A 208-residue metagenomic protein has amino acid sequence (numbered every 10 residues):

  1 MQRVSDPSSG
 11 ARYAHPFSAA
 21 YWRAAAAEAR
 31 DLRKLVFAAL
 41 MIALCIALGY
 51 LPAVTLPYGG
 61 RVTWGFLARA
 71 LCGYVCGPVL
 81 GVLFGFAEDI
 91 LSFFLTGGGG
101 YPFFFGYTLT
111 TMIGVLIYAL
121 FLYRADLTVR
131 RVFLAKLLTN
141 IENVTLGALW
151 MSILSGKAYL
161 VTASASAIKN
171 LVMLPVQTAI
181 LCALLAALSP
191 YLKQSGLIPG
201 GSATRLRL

Functional and structural regions predicted by a protein language model:
Q2-C72, V79-L80, P199: Hydrophobic transmembrane alpha-helices
R3-R23, F105-N143: Alpha-helical transmembrane segments and their immediate juxtamembrane flanks in integral membrane proteins
S5, S9-Y13, F17-A24, V82-G85 (+4 more regions): Noncatalytic linker/hinge segments flanking ATPase motor cores
P16-A20, I42-L48, W64-F66, I90-L95 (+3 more regions): Short amphipathic alpha-helical segments, especially helix-boundary/capping motifs
F37-C45, R69, G73, F84 (+11 more regions): Alpha-helical transmembrane segments in multi-pass membrane proteins
G49-L122: Alpha-helical membrane segments and adjacent membrane-interface helices in multi-pass membrane proteins
A53-T63, G97-F105, A125-L208: Membrane-embedded alpha-helical hairpins and interfacial helices in multi-pass inner-membrane proteins
